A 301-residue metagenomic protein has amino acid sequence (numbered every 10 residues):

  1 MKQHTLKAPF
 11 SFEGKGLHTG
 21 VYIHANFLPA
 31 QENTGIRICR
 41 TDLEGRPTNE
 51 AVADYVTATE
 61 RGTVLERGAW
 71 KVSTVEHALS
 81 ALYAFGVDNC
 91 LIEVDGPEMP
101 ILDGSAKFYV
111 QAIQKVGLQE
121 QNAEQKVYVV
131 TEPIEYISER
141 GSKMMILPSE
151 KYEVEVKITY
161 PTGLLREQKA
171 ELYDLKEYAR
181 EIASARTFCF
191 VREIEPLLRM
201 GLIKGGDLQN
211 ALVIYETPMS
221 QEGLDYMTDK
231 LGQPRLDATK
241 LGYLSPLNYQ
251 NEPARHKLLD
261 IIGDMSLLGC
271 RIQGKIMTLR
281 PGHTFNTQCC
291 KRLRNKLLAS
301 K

Functional and structural regions predicted by a protein language model:
M1-K301: Short acidic-hydrophobic catalytic motif
